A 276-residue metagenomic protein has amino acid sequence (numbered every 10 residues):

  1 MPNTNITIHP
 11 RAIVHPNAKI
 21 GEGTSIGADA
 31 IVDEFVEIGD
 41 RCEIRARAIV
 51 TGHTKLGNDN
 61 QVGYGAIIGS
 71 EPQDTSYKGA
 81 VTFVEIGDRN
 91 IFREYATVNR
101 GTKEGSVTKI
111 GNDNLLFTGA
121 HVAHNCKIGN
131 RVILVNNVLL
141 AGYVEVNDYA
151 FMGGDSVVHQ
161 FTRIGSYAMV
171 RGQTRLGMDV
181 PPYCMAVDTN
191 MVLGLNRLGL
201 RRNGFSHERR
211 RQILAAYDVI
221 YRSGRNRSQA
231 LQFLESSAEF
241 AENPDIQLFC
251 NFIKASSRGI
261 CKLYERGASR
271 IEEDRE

Functional and structural regions predicted by a protein language model:
M1-R11, P16-N17, E22-G23, D59 (+5 more regions): Terminal amphipathic alpha-helical/low-complexity segments used for targeting or macromolecular assembly
P2-V187, M191: Structural signal for interior beta-strand "rungs" in well-ordered beta-sheet cores of soluble enzyme domains
